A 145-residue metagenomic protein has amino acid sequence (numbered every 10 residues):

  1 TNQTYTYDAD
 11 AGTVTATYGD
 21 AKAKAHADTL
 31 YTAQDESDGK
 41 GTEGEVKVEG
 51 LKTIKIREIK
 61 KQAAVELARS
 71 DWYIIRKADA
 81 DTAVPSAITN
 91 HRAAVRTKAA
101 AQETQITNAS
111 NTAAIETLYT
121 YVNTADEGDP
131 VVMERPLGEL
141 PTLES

Functional and structural regions predicted by a protein language model:
T1-S145: A preference for well-ordered globular domain cores that mediate specific macromolecular interactions or catalysis
